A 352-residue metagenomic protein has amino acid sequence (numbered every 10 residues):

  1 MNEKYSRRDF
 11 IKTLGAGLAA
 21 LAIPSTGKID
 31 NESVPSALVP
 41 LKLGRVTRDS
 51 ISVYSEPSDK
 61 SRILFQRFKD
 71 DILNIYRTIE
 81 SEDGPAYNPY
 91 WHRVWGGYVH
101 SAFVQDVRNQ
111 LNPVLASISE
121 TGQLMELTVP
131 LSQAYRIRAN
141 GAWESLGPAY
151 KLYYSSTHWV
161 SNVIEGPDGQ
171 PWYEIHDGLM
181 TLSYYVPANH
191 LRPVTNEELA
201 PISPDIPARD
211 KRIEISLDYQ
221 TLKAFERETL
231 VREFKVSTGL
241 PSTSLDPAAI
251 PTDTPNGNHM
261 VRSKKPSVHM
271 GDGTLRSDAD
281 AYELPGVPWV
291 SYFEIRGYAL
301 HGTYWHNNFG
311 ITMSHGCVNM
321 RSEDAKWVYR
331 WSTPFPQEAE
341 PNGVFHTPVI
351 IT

Functional and structural regions predicted by a protein language model:
M1-L21: N-terminal secretory signal peptides and thylakoid transit peptides that target proteins across membranes
S25-K60, K69-I72: C-terminal segment of N-terminal export signals and the immediately downstream linker at the start of the mature
N31-A37, Y90-T128, D177-A208: Boundary regions of SH3-family modules and the immediately adjacent low-complexity/disordered segments in eukaryotic
V53-E56, Y135-N140, H176, F225: Core beta-strand residues in small-molecule sensory/regulatory alpha/beta domains
P57-K69, A142-Y154: SH3/SH3-like (including bacterial SH3b) beta-barrel domains that bind proline-rich motifs or cell-wall ligands
R67-D106, Y153-N189: SH3/SH3-like beta-barrel superfamily modules
E165, Q170-G257: Cell wall/extracellular polymer interaction/catalysis modules
I206-A208, T243, A249-N256, S263 (+1 more regions): Exported/periplasmic cell-wall-interacting domains
